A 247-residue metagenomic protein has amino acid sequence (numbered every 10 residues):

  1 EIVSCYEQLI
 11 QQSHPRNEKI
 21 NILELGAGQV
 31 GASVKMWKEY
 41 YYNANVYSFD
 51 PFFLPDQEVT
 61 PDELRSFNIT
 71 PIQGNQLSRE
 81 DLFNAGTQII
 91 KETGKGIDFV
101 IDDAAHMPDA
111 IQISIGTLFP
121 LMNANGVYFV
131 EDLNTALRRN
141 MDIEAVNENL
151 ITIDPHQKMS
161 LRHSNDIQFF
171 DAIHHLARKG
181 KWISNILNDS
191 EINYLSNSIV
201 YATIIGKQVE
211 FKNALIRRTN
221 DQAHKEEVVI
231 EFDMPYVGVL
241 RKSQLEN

Functional and structural regions predicted by a protein language model:
E1-I101, A105-V130, N134-N247: A short alpha-helical cap/connector motif
